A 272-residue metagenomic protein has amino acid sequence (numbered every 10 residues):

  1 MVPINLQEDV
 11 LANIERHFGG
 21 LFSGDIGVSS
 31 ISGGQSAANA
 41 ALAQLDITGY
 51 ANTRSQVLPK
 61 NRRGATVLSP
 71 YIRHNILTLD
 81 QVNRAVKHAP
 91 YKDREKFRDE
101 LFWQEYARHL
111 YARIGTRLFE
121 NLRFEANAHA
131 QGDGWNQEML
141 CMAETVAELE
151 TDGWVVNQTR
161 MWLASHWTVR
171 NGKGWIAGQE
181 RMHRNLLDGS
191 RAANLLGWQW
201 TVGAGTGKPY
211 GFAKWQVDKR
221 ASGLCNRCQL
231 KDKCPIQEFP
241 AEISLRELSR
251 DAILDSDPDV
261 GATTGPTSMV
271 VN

Functional and structural regions predicted by a protein language model:
M1-N157, S165-N272: C-terminal catalytic domain of photolyase/cryptochrome flavoproteins, centering on the FAD-binding pocket
W162: Active-site nucleophilic cysteine motif
